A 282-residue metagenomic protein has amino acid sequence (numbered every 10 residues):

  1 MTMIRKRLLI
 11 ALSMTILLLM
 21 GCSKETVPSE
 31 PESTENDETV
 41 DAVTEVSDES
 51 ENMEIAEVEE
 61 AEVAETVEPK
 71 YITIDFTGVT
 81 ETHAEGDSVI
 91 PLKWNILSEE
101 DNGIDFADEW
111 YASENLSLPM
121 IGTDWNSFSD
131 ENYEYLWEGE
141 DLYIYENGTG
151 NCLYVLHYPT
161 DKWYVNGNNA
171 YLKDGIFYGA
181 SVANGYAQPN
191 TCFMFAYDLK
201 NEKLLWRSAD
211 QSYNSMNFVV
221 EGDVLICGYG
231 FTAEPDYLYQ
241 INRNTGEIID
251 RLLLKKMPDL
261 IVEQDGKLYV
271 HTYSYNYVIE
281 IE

Functional and structural regions predicted by a protein language model:
L18-G21: C-terminal motif of bacterial Sec signal peptides marking the signal peptidase cleavage site
S23-E30: Bacterial lipoprotein signal-peptidase II cleavage site
E65-M120, N151-W163, K203-D210, Y237 (+1 more regions): Aromatic (tryptophan-biased) beta-strands that constitute blades/sheets of beta-rich domains
T80-T82, N115-S129, T160-K173, D210-G222 (+1 more regions): Repeated scaffold domains used in trafficking and secretory/extracellular systems, primarily beta-propellers
L136-E138, G185-T191, G230-D236: Short, solvent-exposed loop/turn segments at conserved positions within beta-propeller repeat blades
D141-Y143, F193-F195, Y237-Y239, Y275-Y277: A short loop-to-beta-strand structural motif that recurs across blades of beta-propeller domains
N147-T149, D198-N201, N242-T245, I281-E282: Short loop/turn segments that connect beta-strands within beta-propeller blades
D259-E282: Blade-level signature of beta-propeller repeat domains, shared across WD40, Kelch, NHL, RCC1 and BNR/Asp-box propellers
